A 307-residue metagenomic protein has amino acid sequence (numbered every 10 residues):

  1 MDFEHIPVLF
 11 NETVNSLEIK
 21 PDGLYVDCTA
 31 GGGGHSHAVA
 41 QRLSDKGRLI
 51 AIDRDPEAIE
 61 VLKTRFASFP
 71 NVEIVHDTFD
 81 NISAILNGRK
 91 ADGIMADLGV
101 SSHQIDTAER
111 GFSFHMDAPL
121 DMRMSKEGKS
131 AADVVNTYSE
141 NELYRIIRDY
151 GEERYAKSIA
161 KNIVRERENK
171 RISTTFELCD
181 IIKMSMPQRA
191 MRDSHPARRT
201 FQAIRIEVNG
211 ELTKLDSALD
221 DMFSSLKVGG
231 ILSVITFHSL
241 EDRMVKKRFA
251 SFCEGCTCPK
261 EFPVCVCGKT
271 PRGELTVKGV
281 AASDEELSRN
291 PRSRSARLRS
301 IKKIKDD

Functional and structural regions predicted by a protein language model:
M1-D307: S-adenosyl-L-methionine-dependent methyltransferase catalytic core, i.e., the SAM/SAH-binding region
